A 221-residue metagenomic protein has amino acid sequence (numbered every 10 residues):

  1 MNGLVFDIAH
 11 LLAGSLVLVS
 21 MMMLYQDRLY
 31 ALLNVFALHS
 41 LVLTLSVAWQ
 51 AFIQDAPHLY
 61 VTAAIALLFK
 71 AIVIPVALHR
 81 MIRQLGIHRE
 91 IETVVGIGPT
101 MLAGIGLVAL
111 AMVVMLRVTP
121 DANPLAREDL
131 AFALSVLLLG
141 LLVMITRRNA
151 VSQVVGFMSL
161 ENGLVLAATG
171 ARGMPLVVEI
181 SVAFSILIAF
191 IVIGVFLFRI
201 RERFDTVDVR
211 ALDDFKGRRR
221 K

Functional and structural regions predicted by a protein language model:
M1-K221: Alpha-helical transmembrane segments of multi-pass membrane proteins predominantly involved in bioenergetics
